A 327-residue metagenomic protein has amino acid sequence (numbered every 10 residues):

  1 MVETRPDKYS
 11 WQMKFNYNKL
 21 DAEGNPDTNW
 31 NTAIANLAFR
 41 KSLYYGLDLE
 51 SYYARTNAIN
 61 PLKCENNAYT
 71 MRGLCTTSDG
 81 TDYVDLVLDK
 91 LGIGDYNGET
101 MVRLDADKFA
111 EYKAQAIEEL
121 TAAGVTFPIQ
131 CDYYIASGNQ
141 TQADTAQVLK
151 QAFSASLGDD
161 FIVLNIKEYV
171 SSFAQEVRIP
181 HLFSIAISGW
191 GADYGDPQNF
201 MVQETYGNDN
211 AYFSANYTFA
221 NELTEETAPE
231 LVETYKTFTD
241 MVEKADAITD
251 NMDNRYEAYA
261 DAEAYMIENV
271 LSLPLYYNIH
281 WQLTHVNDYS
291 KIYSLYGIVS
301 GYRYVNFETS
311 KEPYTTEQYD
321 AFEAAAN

Functional and structural regions predicted by a protein language model:
M1, S51, S172-G207, M266-I267: Pocket-flanking alpha-helical
M1-R5, M13-A35, C75-D107, T121-V125 (+3 more regions): Short, solvent-exposed loop/beta-turn-alpha elements that line the ligand-binding surface or hinge of extracytoplasmic
V2-T4, W11-N16, S42-G46, Y53-A54 (+3 more regions): Structural recognition of the beta-strand scaffold that forms the well-ordered cores of secreted hydrolase catalytic
K8-S10, K19-A22, L49-Y52, I59-K63 (+5 more regions): Solvent-exposed loop/turn segments at secondary-structure junctions within structured extracellular/periplasmic domains
Y17-K19, G46-T56, N60, F153-D160 (+4 more regions): A generic secondary-structure signal for well-formed alpha-helical elements
P26-V87, M101-A110, T141, T145 (+1 more regions): Periplasmic-binding protein-like
Y53-A54, E111-S137, E233-V286: Bilobed periplasmic-binding protein-like "clamshell/Venus-flytrap" ligand-binding domains
D95-A192, T234, M252, H280: Ligand/substrate-recognition segments at binding pockets and active sites
